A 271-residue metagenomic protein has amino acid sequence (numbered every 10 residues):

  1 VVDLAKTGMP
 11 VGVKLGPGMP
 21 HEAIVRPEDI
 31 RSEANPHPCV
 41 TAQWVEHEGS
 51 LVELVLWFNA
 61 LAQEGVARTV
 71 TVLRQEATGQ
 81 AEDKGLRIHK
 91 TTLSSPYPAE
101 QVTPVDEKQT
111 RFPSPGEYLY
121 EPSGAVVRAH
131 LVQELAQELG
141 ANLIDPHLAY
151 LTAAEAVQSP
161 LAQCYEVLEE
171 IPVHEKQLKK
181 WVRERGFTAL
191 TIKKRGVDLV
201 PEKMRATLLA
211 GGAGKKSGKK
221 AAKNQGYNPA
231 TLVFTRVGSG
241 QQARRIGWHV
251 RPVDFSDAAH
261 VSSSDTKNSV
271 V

Functional and structural regions predicted by a protein language model:
V1-V271: SAM-dependent transferase fold signal centered on methyltransferase-like domains, encompassing both Class I
